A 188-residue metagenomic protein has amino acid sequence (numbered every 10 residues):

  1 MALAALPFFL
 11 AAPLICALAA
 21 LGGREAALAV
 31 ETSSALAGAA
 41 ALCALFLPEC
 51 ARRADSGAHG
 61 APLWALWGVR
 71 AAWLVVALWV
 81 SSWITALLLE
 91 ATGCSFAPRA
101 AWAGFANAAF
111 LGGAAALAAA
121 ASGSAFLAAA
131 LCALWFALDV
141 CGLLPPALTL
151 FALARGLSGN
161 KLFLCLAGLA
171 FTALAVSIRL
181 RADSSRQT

Functional and structural regions predicted by a protein language model:
M1, L42, L66-R70, A167 (+2 more regions): Generic low-polarity alpha-helical segments
M1-L10, L117, Q187-T188: Aromatic- and glycine-rich beta-strand/loop motifs that create alpha-glucan
A2, P13-A51, G68-C132: Secretory targeting signals
A5, G93, L143-P145: Alpha-helix boundary/capping detector
F8, A12-L14, P146: Hydrophobic residues in alpha-helical membrane-spanning segments
A20-L21, S122-T188: Terminal transmembrane helical anchor/hairpin motif
S56-A65: Short helix-to-coil transition segments within interhelical loops that connect adjacent transmembrane helices
